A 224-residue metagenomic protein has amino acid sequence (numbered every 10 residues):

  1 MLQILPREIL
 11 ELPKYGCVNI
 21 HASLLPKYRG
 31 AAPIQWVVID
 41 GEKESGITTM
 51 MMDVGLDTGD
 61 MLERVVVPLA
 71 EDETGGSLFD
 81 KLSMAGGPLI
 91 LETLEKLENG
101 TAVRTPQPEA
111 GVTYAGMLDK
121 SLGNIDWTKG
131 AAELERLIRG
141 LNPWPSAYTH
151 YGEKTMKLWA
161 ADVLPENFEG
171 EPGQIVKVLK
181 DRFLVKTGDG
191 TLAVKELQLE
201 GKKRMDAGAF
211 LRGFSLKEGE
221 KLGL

Functional and structural regions predicted by a protein language model:
M1-Y114, D119: Donor/substrate-binding cores of folate-linked one-carbon enzymes
K27-A31, W127, K203: Alpha-helix N-cap/helix-start motif
V65, S121-G123, G190-L192: Short amphipathic alpha-helical segments
P68, N124, E200: Short, flexible active-site loop motifs that bind/organize anionic cofactors or intermediates
E92-A102, G123, R136-S146: Short helix-capping and hinge/turn segments at secondary-structure transitions, especially at repeat and domain
G116-K129: Acyl-group handling in specialized metabolite and lipid biosynthesis
T128-L224: An anion-binding loop in the catalytic cleft
